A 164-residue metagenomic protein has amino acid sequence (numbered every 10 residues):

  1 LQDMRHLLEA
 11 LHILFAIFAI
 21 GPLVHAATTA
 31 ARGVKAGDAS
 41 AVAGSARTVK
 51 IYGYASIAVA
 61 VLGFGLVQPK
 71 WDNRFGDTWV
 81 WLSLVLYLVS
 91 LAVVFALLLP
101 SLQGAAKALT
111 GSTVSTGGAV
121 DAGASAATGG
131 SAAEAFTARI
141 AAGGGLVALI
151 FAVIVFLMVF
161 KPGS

Functional and structural regions predicted by a protein language model:
L1-S164: Polytopic transmembrane helical bundles with strong interfacial aromatic enrichment
